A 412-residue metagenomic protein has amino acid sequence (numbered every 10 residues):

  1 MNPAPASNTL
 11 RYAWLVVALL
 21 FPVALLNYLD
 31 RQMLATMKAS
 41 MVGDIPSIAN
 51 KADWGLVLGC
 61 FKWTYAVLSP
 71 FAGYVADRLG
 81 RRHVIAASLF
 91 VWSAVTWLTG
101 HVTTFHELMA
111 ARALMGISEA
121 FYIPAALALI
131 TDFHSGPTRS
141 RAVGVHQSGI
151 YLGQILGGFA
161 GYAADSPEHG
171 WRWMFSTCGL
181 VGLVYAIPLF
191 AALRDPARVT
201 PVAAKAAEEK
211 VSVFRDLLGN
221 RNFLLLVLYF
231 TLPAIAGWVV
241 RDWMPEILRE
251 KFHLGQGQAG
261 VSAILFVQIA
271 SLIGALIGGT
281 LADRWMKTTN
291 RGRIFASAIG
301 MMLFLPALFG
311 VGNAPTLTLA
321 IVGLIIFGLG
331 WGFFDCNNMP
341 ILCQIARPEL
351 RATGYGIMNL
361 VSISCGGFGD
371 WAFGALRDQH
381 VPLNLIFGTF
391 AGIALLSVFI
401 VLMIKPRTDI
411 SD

Functional and structural regions predicted by a protein language model:
P3-T9, A197-V227, K251: Juxtamembrane intracellular "pre-TM" segments in multi-pass secondary transporters
Q32, K62-P70, Q154-I155, Q268-L276 (+2 more regions): Residue-level signature of mid-helix packing/kink "hotspots" within the transmembrane helices of 12-pass Major
L34-A35, R221-L276, D335, M339: Extracytoplasmic gate region of multi-pass secondary transporters
M37-V67: Extracellular/periplasmic helix-loop-helix junction of adjacent transmembrane segments in MFS-like secondary
V67-T103: Conserved MFS/SLC helix-loop-helix module at the cytosolic interface between two early adjacent transmembrane helices
F90-T103, M301-P315: C-terminal ends and interior cores of transmembrane alpha-helices in multi-pass membrane transporters/permeases
A111-I150: Cytoplasmic helix-loop-helix junction between adjacent transmembrane helices in 12-TM secondary transporters
H146, I150-A191, D195: Helix-loop-helix hairpin linking two adjacent transmembrane segments in secondary transporters
